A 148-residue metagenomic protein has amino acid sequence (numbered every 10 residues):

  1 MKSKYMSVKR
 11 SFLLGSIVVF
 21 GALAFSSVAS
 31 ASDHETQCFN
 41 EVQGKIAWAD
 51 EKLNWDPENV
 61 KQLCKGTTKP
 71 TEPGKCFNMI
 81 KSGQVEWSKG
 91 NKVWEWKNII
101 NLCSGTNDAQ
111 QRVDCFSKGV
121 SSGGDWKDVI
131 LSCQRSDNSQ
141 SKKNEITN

Functional and structural regions predicted by a protein language model:
K2, G21, F25-N148: General marker for long, soluble alpha-helical cores
K2-S16: Bacterial N-terminal signal peptides that target proteins for export
